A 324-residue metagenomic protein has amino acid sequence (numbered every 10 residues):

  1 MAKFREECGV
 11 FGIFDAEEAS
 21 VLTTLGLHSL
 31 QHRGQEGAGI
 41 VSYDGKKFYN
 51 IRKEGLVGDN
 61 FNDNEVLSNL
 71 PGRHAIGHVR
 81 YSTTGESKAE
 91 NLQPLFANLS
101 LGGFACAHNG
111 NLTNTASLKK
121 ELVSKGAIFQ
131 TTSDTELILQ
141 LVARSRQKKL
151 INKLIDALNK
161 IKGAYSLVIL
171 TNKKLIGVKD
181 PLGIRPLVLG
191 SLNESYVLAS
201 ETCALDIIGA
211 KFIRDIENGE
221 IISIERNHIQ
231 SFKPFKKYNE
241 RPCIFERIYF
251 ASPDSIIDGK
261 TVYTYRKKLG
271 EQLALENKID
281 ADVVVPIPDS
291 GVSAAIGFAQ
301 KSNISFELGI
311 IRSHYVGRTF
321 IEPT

Functional and structural regions predicted by a protein language model:
M1-N218, S223-D282, I287: Conserved short alpha-helical segments that host acidic/polar catalytic motifs at enzyme active sites
T83, G291, S313: Residue-level detector of flexible, active-site-proximal loop/helix-junction positions within diverse enzyme catalytic
R144, K148, A299-Q300, I310-I311 (+1 more regions): Alpha-helix boundary/capping detector
V292-A295, A299-I310: Carboxylate/His-rich catalytic cores and anion/metal-binding grooves
I304-T324: Short, glycine/charge-rich flexible loops or terminal/linker lids adjacent to PRPP-binding catalytic cores
